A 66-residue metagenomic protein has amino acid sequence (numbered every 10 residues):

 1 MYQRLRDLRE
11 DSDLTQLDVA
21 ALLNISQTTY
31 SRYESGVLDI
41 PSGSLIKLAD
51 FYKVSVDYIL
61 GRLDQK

Functional and structural regions predicted by a protein language model:
Q3-L22, K47: Short basic helix-loop element that most often maps to the first helix and adjoining turn of HTH DNA-binding modules
L5, V19-A20, Y30-Y33, I59: Conserved hydrophobic/aromatic packing and binding residues within compact polymer-binding modules
D11-D13, L60-K66: Short, charged recognition helix plus adjacent turn of helix-turn-helix-like nucleic-acid-binding domains
N24, G43-Y58: DNA major-groove recognition helix of helix-turn-helix/homeodomain DNA-binding modules
N24-D39: Recognition helix of helix-turn-helix/homeodomain-like DNA-binding domains that insert into the DNA major groove
E34, Y52, L60-L63: DNA major-groove recognition helix of helix-turn-helix
G36, K47, Q65: Alpha-helical DNA-recognition elements
